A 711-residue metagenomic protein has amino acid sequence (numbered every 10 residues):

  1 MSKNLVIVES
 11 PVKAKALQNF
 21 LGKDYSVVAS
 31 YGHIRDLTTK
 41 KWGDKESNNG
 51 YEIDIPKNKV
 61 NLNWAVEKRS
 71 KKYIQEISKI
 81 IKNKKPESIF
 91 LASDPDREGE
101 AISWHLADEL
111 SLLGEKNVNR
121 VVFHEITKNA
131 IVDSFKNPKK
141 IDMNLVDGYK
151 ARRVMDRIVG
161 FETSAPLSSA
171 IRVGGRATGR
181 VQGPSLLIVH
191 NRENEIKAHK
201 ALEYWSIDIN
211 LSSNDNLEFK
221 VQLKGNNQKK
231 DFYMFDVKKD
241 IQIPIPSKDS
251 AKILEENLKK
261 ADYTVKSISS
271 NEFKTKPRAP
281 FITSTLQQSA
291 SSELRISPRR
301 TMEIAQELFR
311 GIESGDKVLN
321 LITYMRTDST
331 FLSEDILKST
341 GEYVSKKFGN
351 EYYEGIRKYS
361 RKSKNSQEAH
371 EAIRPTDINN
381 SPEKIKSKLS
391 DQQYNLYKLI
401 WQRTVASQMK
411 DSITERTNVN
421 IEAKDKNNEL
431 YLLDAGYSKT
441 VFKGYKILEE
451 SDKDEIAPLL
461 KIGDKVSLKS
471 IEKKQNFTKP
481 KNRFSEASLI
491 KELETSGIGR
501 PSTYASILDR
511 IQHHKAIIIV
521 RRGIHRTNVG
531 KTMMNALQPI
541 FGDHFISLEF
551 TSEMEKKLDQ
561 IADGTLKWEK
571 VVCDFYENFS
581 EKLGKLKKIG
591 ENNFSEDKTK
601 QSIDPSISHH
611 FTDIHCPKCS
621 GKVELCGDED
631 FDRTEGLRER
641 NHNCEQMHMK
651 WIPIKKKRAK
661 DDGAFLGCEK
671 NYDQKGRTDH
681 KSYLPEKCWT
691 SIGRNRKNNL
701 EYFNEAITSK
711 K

Functional and structural regions predicted by a protein language model:
M1-R153, R157, T163, K238 (+4 more regions): Intrinsically disordered, low-complexity regulatory segments
S2-K3, A92-D96, R172-G175, S270-A279 (+2 more regions): Conserved short loop/turn motifs at secondary-structure junctions
S2-K3, K15-A16, I81, E87 (+3 more regions): Basic, low-complexity terminal or inter-domain segments flanking catalytic cores
A170-A177, V189-P246, E293-R295: C-terminal helical "lid" subdomain and adjoining coupling/linker elements of P-loop NTPases
M234-A279, D464: Metal- or metallocofactor-binding catalytic centers and their adjacent structured scaffolds across diverse enzyme
V265-S269, K276-S291, D316-T327, P480-E492 (+1 more regions): Short acidic, hydrophobic short linear motifs in intrinsically disordered regions
I312, N320, K515: Glycine-centered, phosphate/nucleic-acid-interacting loop/turn motifs that mediate DNA/RNA or nucleotide
